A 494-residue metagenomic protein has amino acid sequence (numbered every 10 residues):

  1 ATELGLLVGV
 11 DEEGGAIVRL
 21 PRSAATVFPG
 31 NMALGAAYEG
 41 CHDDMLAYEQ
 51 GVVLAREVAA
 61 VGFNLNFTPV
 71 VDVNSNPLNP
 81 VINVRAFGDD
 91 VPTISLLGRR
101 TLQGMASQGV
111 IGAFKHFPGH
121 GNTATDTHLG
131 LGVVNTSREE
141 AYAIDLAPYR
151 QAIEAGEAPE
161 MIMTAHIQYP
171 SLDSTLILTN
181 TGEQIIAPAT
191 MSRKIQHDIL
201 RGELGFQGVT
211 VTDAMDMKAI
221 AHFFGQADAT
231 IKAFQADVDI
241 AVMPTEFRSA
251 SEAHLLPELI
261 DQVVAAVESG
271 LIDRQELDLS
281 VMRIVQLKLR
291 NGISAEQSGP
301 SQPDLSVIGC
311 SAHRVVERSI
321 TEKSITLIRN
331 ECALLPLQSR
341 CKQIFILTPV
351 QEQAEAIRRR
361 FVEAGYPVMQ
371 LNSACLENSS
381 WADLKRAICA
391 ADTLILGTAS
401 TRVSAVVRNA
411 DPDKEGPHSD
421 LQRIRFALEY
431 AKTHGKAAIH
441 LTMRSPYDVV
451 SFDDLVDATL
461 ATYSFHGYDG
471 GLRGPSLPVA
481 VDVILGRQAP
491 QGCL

Functional and structural regions predicted by a protein language model:
A1-L4, Y48-G62, R99-S107, A147-G156 (+4 more regions): Short amphipathic alpha-helices and their capping/turn segments at secondary-structure boundaries
A1-T2, I17-V18, D89-E276: Second-shell residues forming the walls of enzyme active-site clefts
A1-V27, N330, A390-A391, L396-A399: N-terminal hydrophobic targeting/anchoring segments and the immediately downstream early-domain regions of hydrolases
T2-L6, A59-N64, A106-G112, G156-M161 (+6 more regions): Loop/turn elements at helix/coil->beta-strand transitions in domains of secreted/extracellular proteins
V10-S23, N64-N74, F114-H120, Q168 (+3 more regions): Short glycine-enriched loops at secondary-structure junctions
A25-G40, A86-G88: A charged helix-plus-loop insertion that forms the helical arch/lid used to bind and gate nucleic-acid substrates
Y38-R56, V91-L96, Y142: Glycine-rich anion/phosphate-binding loops
S192-R193, G202, A221-L494: Preference for extracellular/luminal or secreted protein segments
